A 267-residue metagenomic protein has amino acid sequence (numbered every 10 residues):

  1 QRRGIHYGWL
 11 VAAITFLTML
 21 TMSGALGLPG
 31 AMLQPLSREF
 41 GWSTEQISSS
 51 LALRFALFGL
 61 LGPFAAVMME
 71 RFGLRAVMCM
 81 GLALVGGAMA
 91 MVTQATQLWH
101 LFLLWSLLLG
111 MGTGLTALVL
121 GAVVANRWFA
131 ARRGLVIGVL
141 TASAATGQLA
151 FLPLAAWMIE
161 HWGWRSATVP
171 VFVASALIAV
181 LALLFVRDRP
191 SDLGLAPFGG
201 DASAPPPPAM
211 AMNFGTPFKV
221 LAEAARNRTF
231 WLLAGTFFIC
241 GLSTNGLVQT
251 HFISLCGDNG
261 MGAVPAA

Functional and structural regions predicted by a protein language model:
R3-I14, F214-T236: Juxtamembrane cytosolic amphipathic helices that cap and anchor the N-termini of specific transmembrane helices
Y7-T44, L61-A65, L152, G246-I253: Extracytoplasmic
M19-L20, A88, H100-T116, F238-I239: Hydrophobic core of transmembrane alpha-helices in multi-pass small-molecule transporters, especially MFS/SLC-type
G27-L36, A222-A267: Extracytoplasmic gate region of multi-pass secondary transporters
L36-S37, M68-M69, A150-W162, C256-G257: Interfacial helix-cap and linker-helix signal at transmembrane-aqueous boundaries of multi-pass secondary transporters
L60-W99: Conserved MFS/SLC helix-loop-helix module at the cytosolic interface between two early adjacent transmembrane helices
W105-A142: Cytoplasmic helix-loop-helix junction between adjacent transmembrane helices in 12-TM secondary transporters
L140-L193: Helix-loop-helix hairpin linking two adjacent transmembrane segments in secondary transporters
